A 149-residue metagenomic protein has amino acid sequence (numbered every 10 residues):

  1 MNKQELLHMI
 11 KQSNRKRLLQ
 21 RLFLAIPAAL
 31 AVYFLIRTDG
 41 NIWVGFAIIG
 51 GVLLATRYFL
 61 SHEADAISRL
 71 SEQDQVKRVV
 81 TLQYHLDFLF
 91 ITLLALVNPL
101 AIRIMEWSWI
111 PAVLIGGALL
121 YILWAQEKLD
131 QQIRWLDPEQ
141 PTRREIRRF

Functional and structural regions predicted by a protein language model:
M1-E63: N-terminal first transmembrane alpha-helix
L6, A66-F88, I146: Short membrane-interface loop/juxtamembrane segments of multi-pass integral membrane proteins
V32-G40, V97-E106: Juxtamembrane "helix-exit" motif on the non-cytosolic side of transmembrane helices
W43-L54, T92-N98, S108-L119: Hydrophobic core segments of alpha-helical transmembrane domains in multi-pass membrane proteins
G51-L70, W124-I133: Membrane-water interface of transmembrane alpha-helices
K77-I102, G117-I122: Hydrophobic alpha-helical membrane segments
I104-Q132: Hydrophobic alpha-helical transmembrane segments and immediately flanking/interface helices in integral membrane
Q132-F149: Short, highly charged, low-complexity non-transmembrane loops/tails of multi-pass membrane proteins
